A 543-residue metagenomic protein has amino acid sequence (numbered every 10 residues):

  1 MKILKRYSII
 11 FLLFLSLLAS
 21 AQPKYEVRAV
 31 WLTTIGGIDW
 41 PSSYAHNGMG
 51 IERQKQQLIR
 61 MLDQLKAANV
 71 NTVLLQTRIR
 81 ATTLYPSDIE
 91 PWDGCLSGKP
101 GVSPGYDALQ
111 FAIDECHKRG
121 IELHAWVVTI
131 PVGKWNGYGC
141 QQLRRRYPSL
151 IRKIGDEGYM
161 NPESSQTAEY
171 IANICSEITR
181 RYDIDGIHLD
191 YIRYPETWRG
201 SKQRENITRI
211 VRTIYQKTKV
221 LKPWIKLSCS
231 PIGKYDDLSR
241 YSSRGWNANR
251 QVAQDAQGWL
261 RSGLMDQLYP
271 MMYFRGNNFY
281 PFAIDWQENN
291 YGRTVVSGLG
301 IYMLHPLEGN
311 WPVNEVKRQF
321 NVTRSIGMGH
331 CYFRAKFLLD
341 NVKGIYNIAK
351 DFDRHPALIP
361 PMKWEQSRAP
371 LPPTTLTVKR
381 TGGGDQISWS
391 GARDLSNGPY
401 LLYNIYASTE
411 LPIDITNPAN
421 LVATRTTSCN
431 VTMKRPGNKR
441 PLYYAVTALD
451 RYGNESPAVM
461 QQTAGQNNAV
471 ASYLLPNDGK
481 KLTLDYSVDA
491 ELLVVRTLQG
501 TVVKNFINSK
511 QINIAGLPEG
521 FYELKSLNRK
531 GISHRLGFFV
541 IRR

Functional and structural regions predicted by a protein language model:
Y25-V27, W31-K55, H124-R181: Active-site-adjacent "subsite" loops/lids of carbohydrate-active enzymes
Q56-T82, R181-I184: Catalytic domains of carbohydrate-active enzymes, especially glycoside hydrolases
A68-P104: Aromatic-lined carbohydrate-binding/catalytic grooves of carbohydrate-active enzymes
E122-W135, H188-L189, Q203-N249, T294-L304: Aromatic-lined carbohydrate-recognition surfaces of secreted/lumenal glycan-active proteins
A256-Q257, R261-F279, V296-Q366: Substrate-binding cleft of secreted/luminal carbohydrate-active enzymes
I348-N397, G453-N467: Pro/Thr/Ser/Gly-rich low-complexity, intrinsically disordered linker/stalk tracts
M433-E455: Beta-strand-rich modules
G465-A469, K480-L484, V502, E519-R543: C-terminal tail/sorting-segment detector
